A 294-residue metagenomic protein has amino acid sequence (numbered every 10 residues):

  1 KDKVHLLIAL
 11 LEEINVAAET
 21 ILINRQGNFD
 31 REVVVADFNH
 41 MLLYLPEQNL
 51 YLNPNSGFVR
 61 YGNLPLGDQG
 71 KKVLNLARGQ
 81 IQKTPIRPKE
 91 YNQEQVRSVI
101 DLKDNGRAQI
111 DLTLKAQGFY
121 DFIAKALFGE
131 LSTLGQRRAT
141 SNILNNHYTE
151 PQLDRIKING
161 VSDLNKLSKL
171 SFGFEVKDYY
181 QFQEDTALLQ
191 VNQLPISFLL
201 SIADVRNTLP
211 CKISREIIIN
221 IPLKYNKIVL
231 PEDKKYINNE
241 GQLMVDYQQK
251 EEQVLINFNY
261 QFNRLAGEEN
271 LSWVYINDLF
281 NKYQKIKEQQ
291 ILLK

Functional and structural regions predicted by a protein language model:
K1-K294: A sensor for short, sequence-defined functional sites
